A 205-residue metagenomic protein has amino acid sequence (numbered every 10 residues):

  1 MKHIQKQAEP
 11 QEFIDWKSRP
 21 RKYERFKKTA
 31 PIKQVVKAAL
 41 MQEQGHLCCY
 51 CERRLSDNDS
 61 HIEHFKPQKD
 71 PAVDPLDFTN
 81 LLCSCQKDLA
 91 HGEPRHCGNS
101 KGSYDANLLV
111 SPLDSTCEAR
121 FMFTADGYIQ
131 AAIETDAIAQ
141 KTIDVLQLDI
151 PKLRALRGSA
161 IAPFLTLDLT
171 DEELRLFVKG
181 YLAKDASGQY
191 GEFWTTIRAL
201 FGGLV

Functional and structural regions predicted by a protein language model:
K2, Q7, C97-P112, E172-Y190: A broadly tuned preference for mixed-charge, low-complexity surface segments
H3-L47, P71-L76, A183, G188: Short, charged surface segments at domain edges that flank catalytic/cofactor-binding sites
K28, D57, P67, C83 (+3 more regions): Generic structural "secondary-structure junction" signal
P31-L40, G45-C51, D114, M122-G127 (+1 more regions): N-terminal, helix-rich and Lys/Arg-enriched segments in bacterial and organellar proteins
V35, E43-H46, D57-S60, L76 (+3 more regions): Short, well-structured alpha-helical interface segments that form or flank functional binding sites
Y50-N99, Y104: Histidine-centered nuclease catalytic patch
G92-T166: Conserved, surface-exposed functional patches that form binding/active-site neighborhoods
E134-V205: C-terminal, charged low-complexity interaction regions
